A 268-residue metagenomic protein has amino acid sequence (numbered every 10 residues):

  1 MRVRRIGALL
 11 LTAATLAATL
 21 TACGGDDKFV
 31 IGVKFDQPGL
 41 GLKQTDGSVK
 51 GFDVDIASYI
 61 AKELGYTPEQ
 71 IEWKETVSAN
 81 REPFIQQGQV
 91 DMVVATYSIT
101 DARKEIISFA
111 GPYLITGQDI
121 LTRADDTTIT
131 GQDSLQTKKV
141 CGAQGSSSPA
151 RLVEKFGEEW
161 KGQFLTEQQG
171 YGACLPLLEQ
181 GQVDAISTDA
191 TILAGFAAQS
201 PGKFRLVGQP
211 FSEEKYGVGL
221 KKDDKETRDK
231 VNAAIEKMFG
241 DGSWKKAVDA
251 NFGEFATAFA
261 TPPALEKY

Functional and structural regions predicted by a protein language model:
D26-V93: Extracytoplasmic small-molecule ligand-binding "clamshell" domains of the periplasmic binding protein/Venus flytrap
D36-P38, V49-E63, S98, D119-G172 (+2 more regions): Bilobed "Venus flytrap"/periplasmic-binding protein-like clamshell domains and structurally analogous long
V54-E63, D126, S146, V218-A256: Extended ligand-binding regions for polar small-molecule ligands
Q70, S147-L165, L206, E236-Y268: Ligand-binding clefts/hinges and TM-proximal coupling segments of bilobed small-molecule sensing domains
I71-P83, T127-T128, L165-Q180, E214: Short helix-initiation/N-cap motifs at beta->coil->alpha
I71-S134: Acidic, polar ligand-binding/catalytic clefts
N80, T96-E105, V153-F156, E179-E213: A ligand-binding cleft/hinge motif common to bilobed small-molecule-binding domains
I115-T122, A190, A194, A198-I235 (+1 more regions): Periplasmic-binding protein-like
